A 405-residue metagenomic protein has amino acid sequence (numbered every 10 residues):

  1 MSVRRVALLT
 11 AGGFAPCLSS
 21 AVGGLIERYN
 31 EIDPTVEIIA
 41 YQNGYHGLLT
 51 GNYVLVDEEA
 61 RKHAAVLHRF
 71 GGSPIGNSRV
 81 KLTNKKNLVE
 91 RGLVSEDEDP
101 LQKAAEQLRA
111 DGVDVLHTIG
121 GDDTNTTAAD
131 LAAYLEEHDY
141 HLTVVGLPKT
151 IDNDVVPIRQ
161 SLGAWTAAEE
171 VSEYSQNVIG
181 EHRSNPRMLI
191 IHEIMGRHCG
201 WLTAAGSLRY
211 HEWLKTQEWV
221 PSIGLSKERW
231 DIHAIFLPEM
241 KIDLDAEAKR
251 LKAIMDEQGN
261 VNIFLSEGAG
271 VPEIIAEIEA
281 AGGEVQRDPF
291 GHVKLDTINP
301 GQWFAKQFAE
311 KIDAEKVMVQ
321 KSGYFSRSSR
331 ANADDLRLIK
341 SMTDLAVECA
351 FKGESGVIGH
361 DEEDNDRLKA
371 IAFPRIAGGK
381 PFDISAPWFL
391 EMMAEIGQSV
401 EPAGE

Functional and structural regions predicted by a protein language model:
L9-S19, I242, A333-D335: Short, glycine-rich nucleotide/cofactor-binding loops
A11-G13, Y41-H46, R79-V80, G121-D122 (+5 more regions): Short, ordered loop/turn segments at secondary-structure junctions
A15-L25, L48-L49, D99-Q102, D122-D130 (+5 more regions): Short glycine/serine/threonine-rich phosphate/pyrophosphate-binding segments that cradle anionic phosphate groups
I26-E31, T35-E59, A129, A133-V178: Glycine/threonine-rich beta-strand-loop-alpha-helix active-site module that forms ligand/phosphate-binding
Y29-D111: Glycine-rich nucleotide/cofactor/substrate-binding loop typically near the N-terminus or early in the first domain
E106-Q107, T118-G120, T126-D130, Y134-H141 (+1 more regions): Accessory alpha-helical/coil subdomains and C-terminal extensions that flank or cap enzyme catalytic cores
G270-E405: C-terminal non-catalytic interaction/assembly regions of soluble proteins
